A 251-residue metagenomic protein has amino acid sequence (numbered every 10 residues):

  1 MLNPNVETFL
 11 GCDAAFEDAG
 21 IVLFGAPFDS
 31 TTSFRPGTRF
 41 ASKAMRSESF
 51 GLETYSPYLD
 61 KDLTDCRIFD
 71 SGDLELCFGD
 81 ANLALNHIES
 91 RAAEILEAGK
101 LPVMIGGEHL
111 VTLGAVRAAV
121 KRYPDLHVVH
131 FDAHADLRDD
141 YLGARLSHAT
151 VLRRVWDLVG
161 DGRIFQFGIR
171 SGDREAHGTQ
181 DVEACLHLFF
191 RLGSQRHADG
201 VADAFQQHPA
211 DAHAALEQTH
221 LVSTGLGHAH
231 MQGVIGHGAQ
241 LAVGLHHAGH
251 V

Functional and structural regions predicted by a protein language model:
M1, A248-V251: Accessible peptide chain termini
M1-R191, R196, G225: Conserved alpha-helical scaffold segments that buttress catalytic/binding sites
A184, S194, A198, A202-A204 (+7 more regions): Short linear motifs in low-complexity or flexible loops
